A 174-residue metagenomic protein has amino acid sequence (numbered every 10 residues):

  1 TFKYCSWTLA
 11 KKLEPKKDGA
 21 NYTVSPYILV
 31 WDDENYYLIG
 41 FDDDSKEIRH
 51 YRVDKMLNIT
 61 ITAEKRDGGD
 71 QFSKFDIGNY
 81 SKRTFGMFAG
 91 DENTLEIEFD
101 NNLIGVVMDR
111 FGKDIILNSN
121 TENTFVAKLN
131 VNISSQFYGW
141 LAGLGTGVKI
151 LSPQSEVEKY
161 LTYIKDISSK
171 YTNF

Functional and structural regions predicted by a protein language model:
T1-G86, E92-E96: Core beta-strand-centered patch of the WYL/Sm-like small regulatory domain
I77-F174: Polybasic (Lys/Arg-rich)
